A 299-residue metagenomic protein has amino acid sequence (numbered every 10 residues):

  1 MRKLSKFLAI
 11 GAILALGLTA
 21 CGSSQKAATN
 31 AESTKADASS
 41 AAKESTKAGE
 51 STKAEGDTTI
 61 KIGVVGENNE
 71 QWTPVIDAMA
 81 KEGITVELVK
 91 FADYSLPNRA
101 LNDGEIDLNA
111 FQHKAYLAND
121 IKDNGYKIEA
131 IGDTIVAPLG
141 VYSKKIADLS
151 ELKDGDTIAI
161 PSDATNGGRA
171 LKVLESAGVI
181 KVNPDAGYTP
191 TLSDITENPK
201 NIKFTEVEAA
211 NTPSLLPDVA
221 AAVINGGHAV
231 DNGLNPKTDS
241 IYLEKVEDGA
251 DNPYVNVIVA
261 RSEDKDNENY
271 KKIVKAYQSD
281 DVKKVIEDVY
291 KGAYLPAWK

Functional and structural regions predicted by a protein language model:
K6, L18-A48: Bacterial lipoprotein signal-peptidase II cleavage site
T52, I131-I180: A conserved helix-loop-strand patch within extracytoplasmic ligand-binding domains of the periplasmic binding
E55-E67, I84-K90, D156-I158: Short, well-ordered beta-strand elements
E67, A92-Y94, G104, L108-A118 (+4 more regions): Beta->alpha turn/N-cap motifs
L88-R99, G187-S214: Short helix-initiation/N-cap motifs at beta->coil->alpha
N119-I131, I146, D218, V223 (+1 more regions): Ligand-binding "clamshell"
P138-L149, Y254-N267: A bilobed periplasmic-binding-protein/Venus flytrap-type ligand-binding module shared by bacterial periplasmic
N166-E175, A276-A297: Periplasmic-binding protein-like
